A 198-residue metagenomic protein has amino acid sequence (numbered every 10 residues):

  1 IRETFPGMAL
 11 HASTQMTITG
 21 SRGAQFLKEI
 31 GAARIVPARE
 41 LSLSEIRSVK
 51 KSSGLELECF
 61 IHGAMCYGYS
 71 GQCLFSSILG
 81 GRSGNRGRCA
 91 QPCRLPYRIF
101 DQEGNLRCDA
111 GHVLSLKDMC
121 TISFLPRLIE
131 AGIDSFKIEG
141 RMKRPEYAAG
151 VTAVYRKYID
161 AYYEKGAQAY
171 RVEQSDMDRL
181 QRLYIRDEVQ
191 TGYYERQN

Functional and structural regions predicted by a protein language model:
I1-S21: Active-site beta->alpha loop and helix N-cap motifs at the rims of alpha/beta catalytic domains
T4, M8-A9, Q25-N198: Surface-exposed amphipathic alpha-helical tracts and adjacent flexible/coil segments at the periphery of soluble enzymes
